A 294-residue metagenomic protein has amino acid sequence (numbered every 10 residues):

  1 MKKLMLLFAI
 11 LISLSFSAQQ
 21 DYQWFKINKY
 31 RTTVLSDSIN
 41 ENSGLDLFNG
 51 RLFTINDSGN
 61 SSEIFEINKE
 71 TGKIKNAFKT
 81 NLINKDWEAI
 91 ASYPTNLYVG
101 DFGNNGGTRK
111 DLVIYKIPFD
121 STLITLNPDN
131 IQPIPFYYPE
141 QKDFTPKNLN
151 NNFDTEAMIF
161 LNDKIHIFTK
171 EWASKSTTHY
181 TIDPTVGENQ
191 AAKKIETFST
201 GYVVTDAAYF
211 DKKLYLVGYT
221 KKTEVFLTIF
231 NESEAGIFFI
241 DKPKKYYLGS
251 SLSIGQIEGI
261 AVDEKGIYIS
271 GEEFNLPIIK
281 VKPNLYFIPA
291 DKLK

Functional and structural regions predicted by a protein language model:
M1-F25: Bacterial Sec-dependent N-terminal signal peptides
Q19-K294: Sequence/structural signature of beta-propeller domains
